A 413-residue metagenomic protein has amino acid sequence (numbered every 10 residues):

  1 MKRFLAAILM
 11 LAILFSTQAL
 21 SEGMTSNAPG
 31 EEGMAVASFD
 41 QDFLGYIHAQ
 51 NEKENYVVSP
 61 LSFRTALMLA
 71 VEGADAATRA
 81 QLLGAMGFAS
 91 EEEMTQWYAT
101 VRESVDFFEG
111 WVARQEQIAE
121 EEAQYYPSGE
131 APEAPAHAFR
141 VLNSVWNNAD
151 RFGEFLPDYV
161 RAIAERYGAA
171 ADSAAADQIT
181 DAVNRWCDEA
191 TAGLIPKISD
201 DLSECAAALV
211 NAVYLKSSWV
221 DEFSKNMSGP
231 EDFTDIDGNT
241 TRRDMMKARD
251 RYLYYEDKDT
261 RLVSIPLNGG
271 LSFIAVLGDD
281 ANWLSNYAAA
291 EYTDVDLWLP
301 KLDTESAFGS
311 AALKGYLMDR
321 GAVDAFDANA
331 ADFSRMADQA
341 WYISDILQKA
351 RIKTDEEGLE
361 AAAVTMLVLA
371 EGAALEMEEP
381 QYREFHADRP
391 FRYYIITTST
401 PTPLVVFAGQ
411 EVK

Functional and structural regions predicted by a protein language model:
M1-I8: Positively charged n-region of N-terminal signal peptides that target proteins for export
F15-E31: Sec-dependent signal peptide cleavage junction
E32-S59, F63, M68-A77: N-terminal targeting/tethering segments
K53, E92-L277, A288-M377: Non-catalytic, conformational "gating/processing" segments within enzyme and secreted inhibitor domains
V57, T65, S144, F273-A275 (+1 more regions): Structural recognition of the beta-strand scaffold that forms the well-ordered cores of secreted hydrolase catalytic
T78-M86: Primarily short, surface-exposed interaction patches in extracytoplasmic proteins
L209, R261-V276, L375-K413: Extended hydrophobic
